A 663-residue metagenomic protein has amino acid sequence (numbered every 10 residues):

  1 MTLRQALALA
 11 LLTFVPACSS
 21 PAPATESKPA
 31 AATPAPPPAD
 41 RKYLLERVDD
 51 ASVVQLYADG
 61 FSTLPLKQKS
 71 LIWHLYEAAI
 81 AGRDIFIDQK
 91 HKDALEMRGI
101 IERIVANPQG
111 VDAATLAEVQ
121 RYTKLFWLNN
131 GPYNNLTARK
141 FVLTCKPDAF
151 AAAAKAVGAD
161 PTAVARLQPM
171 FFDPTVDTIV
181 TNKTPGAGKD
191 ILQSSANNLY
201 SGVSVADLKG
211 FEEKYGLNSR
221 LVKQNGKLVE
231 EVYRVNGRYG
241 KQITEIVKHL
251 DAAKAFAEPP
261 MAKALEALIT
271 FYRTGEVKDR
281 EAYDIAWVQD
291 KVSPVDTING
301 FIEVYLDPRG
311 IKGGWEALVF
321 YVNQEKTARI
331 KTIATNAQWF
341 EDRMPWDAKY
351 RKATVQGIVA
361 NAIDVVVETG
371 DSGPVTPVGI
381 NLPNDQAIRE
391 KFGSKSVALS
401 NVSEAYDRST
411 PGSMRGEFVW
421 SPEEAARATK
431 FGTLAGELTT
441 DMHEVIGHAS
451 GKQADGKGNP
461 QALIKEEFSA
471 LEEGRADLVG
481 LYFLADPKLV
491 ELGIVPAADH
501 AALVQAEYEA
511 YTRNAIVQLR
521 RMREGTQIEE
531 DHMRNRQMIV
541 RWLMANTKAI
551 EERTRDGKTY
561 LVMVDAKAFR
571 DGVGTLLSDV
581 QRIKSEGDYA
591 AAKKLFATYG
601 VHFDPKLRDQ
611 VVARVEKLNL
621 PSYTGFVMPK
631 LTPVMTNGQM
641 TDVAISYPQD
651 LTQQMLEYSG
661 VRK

Functional and structural regions predicted by a protein language model:
F14-A17: C-terminal motif of bacterial Sec signal peptides marking the signal peptidase cleavage site
S19-P21: Bacterial signal peptide processing site
Y57, F86, L481-I583: Long, well-structured alpha-helical subdomains associated with metal-dependent extracellular/ecto-lumenal hydrolases
P65, E258, G436-K452, A476: Active-site recognition of the HExxH zinc-binding catalytic motif
P65, E258, S469-D486: An active-site-proximal "capping" alpha-helix that borders the catalytic cofactor pocket
E118-V222, L228-A426, G432: Contiguous, non-catalytic segments that form substrate-binding/exosite surfaces or channel walls
G451-G474: Post-HEXXH active-site segment of zinc metalloproteases
D565, F569-K663: Extended, compositionally biased alpha-helical segments that mediate assembly or anchoring
